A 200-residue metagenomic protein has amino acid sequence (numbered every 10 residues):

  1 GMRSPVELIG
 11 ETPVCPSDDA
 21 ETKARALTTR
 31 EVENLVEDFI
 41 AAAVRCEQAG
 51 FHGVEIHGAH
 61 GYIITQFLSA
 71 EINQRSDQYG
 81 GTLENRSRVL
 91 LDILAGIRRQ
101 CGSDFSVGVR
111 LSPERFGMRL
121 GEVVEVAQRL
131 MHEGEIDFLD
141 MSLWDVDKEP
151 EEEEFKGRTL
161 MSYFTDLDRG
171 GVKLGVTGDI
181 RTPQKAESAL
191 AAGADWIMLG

Functional and structural regions predicted by a protein language model:
G1-L199: Flavin-dependent oxidoreductase catalytic cores
